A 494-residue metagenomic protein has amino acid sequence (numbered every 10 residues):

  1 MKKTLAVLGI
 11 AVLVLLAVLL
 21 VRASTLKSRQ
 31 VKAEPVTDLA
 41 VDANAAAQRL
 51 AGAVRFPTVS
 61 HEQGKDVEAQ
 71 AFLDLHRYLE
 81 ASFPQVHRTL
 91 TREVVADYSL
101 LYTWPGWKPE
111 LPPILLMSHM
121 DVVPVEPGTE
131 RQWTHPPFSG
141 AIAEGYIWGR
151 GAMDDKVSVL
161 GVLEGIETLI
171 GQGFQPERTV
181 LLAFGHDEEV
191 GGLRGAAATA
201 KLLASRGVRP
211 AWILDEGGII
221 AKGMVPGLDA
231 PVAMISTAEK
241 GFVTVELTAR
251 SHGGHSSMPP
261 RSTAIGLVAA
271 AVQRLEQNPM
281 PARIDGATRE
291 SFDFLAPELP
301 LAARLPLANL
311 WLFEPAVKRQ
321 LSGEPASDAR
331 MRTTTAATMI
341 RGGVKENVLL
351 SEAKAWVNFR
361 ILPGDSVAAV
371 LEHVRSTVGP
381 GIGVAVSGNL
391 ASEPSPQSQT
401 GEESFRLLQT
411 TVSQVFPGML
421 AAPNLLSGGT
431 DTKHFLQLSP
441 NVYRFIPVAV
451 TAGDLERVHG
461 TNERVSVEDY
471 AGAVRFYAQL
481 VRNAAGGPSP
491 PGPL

Functional and structural regions predicted by a protein language model:
T4-A43, Q48, L90, G218-A238 (+2 more regions): Metal-dependent amide/peptide-bond hydrolase catalytic core, centered on the "pita-bread" metallohydrolase fold
V12-R150, G171-P176: Acidic/His- and Gly-rich active-site-bordering loop/insert found across diverse amide/peptide-bond hydrolases
S60-H61, P109, M120-V123, D187-G191 (+3 more regions): Solvent-exposed loop/turn segments at secondary-structure junctions within structured extracellular/periplasmic domains
L101-T103, I213, E246: Conserved hydrophobic/aromatic beta-strand scaffold that supports enzyme active sites
E110-P113, P176-V180, V208-A211, P417-M419 (+1 more regions): Loop/turn elements at helix/coil->beta-strand transitions in domains of secreted/extracellular proteins
Y146-I147, G151-M234: Acidic/histidine-rich catalytic neighborhood of metal-dependent amide-processing enzymes
